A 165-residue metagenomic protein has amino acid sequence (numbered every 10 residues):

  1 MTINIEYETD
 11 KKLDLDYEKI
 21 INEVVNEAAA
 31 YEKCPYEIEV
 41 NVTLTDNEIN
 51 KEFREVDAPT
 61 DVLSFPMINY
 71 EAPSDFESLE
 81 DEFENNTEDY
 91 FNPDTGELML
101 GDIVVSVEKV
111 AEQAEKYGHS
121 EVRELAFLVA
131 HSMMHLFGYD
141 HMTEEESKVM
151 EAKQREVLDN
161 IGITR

Functional and structural regions predicted by a protein language model:
M1-R123, F137-R165: Active-site rim/adjacent substrate-binding subdomains
A130, M134-G138: Short active-site segment of divalent metal-dependent hydrolases/proteases that encodes the spacing between
